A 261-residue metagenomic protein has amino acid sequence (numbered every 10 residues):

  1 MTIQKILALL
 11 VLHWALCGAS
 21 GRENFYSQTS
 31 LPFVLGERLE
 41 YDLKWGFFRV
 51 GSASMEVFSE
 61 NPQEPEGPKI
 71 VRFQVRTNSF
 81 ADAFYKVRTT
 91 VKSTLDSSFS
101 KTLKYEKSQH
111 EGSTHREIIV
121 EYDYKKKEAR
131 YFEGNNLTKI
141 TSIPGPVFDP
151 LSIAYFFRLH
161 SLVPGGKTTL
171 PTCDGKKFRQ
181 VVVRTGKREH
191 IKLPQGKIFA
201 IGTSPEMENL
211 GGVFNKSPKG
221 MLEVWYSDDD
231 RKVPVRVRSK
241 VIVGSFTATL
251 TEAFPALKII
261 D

Functional and structural regions predicted by a protein language model:
T2-L9: Sec-dependent signal peptide recognition, specifically the positively charged N-region followed immediately by
L9-S20: Hydrophobic h-region of N-terminal signal peptides that target proteins for export in Gram-negative bacteria
V11, Y155-S161, F254: Generic secondary-structure transition motif, activating predominantly at the C-termini of alpha-helices
G21-Y124, L162-D261: Acidic, serine/threonine-rich low-complexity disordered tracts
R116-H160: Hydrophobic, well-structured mid-protein blocks that either form specific transmembrane helices
